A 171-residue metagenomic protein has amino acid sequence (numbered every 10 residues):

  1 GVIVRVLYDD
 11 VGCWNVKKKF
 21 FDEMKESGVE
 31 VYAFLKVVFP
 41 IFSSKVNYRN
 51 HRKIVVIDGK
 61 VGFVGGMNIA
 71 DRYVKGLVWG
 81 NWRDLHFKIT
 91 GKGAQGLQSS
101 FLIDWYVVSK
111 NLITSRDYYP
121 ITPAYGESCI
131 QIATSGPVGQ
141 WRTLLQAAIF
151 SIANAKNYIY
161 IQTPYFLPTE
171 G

Functional and structural regions predicted by a protein language model:
V2-G171: Charged, low-complexity intrinsically disordered terminal segments
